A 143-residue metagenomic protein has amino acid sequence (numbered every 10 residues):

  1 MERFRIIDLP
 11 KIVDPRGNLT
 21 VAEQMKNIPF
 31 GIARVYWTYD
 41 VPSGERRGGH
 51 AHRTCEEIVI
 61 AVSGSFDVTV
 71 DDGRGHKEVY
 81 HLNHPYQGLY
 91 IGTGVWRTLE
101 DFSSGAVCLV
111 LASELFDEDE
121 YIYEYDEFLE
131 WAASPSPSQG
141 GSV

Functional and structural regions predicted by a protein language model:
M1-Q87, S104-V107, L111, F116-S138 (+1 more regions): Non-catalytic, conserved peripheral segments adjacent to functional cores
H84-L89, T93-D101: Well-ordered alpha/beta subsegment
